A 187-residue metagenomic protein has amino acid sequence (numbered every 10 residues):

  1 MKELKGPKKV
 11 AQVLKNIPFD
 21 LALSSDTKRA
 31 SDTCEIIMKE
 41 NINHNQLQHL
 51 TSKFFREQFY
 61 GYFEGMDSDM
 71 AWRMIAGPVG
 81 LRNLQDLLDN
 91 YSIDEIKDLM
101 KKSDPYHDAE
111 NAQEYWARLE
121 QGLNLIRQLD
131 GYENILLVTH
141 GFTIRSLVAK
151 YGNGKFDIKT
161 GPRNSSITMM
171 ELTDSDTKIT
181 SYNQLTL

Functional and structural regions predicted by a protein language model:
K2-G6, H107, N111-L119, P162: Soluble or luminal CAZymes and related metallo-dependent hydrolases
E3-P18, E120-Q128: ANL superfamily AMP-binding
K9-L87, P162-R163: Phosphate-coordination/substrate-recognition cap region in phosphate-metabolizing enzymes
S24-S25, A117, V138-T139: Short beta-strand scaffold positions
K28-R29, T143-L147: Glycine-rich phosphate-binding loops at beta-strand->alpha-helix junctions
Q58-M70, V79, Q113, N124-N134 (+1 more regions): Acidic, low-complexity terminal tails and accessory targeting/binding regions of phosphate-metabolizing enzymes
V79-E114: Short glycine/proline- and acidic residue-enriched helix-loop micro-motifs that form flexible lids or anion-recognition
K102-S103, L136-R145: A short beta-strand-loop-alpha-helix capping motif that often carries His-Thr
